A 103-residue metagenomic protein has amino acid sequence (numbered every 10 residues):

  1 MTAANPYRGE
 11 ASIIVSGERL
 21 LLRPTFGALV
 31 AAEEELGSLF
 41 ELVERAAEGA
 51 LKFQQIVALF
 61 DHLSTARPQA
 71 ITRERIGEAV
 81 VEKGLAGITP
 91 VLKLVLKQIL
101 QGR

Functional and structural regions predicted by a protein language model:
M1-I14, E34-A50, Q54, P68-R103: Charged interaction scaffolds used for protein-protein
R23-P24: Short linear motifs in exposed loops
A28-L29: Short, surface-exposed beta-strand-loop junctions and turns on beta-sheet-rich folds
Q55-T65: Short, hydrophobic/amphipathic alpha-helical patches that form generic packing surfaces within helical domains
